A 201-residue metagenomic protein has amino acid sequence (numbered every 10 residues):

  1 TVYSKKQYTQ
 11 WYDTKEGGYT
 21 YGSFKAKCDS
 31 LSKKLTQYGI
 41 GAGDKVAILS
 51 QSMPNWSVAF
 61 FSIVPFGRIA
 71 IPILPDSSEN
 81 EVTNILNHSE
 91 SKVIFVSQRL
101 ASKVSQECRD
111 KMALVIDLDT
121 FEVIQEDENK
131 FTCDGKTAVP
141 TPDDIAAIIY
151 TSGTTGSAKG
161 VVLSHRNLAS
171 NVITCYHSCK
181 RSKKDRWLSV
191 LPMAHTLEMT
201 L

Functional and structural regions predicted by a protein language model:
V2, Y38, Q51-P54, L191-H195: AMP-binding (ANL) adenylation modules
Q7, F131-Y150, S157, K180-R186: Conserved pre-ATP/AMP-binding loop-to-beta segment of ANL
Y8-I40, D44-M53, S57-F61, S78-T83 (+2 more regions): Conserved AMP-binding/adenylate-forming core of the ANL superfamily
G18-G22, A146-N171: Conserved AMP-binding A3 loop
K27-S30, V161-S182, W187-L191, T200: Conserved structural elements of the adenylate-forming
K45, Q51-I71, P75-E79, N87-V93 (+1 more regions): A short helix-loop-beta submotif of the ANL/AMP-binding
P75-E107, N171-L188: Conserved ATP-dependent adenylate/AMP-binding module captured primarily in the ANL superfamily
R99-P142: ANL superfamily adenylate-forming
